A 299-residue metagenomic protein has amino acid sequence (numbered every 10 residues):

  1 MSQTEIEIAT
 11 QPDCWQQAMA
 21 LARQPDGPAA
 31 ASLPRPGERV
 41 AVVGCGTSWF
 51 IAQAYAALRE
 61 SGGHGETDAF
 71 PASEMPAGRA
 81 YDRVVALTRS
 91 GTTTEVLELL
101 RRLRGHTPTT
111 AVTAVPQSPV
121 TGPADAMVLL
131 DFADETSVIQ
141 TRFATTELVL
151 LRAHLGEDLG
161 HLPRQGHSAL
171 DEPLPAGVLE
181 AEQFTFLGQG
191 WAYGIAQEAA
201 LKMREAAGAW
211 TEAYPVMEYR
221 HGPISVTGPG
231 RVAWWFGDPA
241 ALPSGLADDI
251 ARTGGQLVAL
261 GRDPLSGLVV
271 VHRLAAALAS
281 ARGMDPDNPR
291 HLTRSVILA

Functional and structural regions predicted by a protein language model:
M1, F50, A54-Y55, E198 (+1 more regions): Conserved phosphate/anionic-ligand binding catalytic regions in large, soluble enzymes, centered on
I6-G37, A126-W234, A241-L242, G283-A299: Active-site phosphate/pyrophosphate-binding segments
E7, D238-L242, R262-V270: Short amphipathic alpha-helical interaction segments
P34-R164, L170-D171, Q189, A233-G261 (+1 more regions): Glycine-rich phosphate-binding loops that contact phosphosugars or nucleotide phosphates
P71, W210-E218, Q256-P264: A generic structural motif
A124, D248-A299: Phosphate-moiety recognition in structured ligand-binding domains
